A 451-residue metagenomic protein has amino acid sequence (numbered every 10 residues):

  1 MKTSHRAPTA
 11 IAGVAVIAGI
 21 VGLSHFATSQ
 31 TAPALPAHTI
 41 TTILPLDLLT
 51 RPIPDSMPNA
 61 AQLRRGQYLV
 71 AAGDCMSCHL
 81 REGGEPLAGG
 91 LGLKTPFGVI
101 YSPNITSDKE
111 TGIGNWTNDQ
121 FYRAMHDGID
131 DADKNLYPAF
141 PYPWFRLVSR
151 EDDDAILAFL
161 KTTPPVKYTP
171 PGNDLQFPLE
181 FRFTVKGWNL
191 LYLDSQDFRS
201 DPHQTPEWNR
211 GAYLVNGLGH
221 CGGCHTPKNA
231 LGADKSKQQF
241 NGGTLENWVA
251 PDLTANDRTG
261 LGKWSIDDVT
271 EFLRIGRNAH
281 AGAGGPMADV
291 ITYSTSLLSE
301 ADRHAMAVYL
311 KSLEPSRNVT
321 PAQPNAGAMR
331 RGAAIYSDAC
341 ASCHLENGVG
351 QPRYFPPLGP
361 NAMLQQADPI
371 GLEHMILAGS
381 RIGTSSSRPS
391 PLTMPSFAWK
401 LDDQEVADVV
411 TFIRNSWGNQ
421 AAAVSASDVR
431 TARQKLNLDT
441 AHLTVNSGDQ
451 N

Functional and structural regions predicted by a protein language model:
M1-A15: N-terminal Sec-pathway targeting helices
G19-L35: Membrane-interface motif at the C-terminal end of an N-terminal transmembrane signal
A32-P54, L80-I100, D131-A212, N216-G217 (+4 more regions): Flexible coil segments in periplasmic/lumen-exposed cytochrome c-class electron-transfer proteins
P54-S77: Mature N-terminal segment immediately following signal peptide/propeptide cleavage in secreted/periplasmic
T111-I129, D133, A155, G262-I266: Aromatic- and charge-enriched surface segment that lines or borders ligand/interaction sites
D127-D130, I275-A279, A378: Glycine-rich, acidic and aromatic/proline-enriched surface loops and short helix-turn segments that act as binding
L273, S294, G359-D408: Extended, polar beta-sheet/loop recognition surfaces of beta-rich domains that mediate binding to diverse ligands
A333-H374, S390: C-terminal structural cap/anchor segments
